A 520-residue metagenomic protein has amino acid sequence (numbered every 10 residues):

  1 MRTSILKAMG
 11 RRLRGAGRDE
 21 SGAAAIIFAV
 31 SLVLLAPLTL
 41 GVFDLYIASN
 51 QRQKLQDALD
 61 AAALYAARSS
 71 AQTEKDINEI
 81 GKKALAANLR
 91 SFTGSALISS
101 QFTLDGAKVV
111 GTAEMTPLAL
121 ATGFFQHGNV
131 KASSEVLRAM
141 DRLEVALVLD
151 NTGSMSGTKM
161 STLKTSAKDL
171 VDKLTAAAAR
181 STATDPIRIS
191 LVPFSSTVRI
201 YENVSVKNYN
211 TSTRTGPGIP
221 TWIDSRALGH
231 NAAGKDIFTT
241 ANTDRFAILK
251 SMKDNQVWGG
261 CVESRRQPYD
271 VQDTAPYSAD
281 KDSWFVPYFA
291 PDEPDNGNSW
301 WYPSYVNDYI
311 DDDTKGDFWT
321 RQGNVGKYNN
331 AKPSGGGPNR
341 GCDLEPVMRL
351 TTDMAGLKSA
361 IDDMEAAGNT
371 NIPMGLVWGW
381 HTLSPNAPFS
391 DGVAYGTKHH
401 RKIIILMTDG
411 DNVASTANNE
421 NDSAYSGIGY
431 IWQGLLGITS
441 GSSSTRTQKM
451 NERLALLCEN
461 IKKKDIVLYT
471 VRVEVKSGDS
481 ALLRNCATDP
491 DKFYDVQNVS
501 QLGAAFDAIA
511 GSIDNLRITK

Functional and structural regions predicted by a protein language model:
M1-S21: N-terminal leader/signal peptides at the extreme start of proteins
S4, Y46-Q53, A58-P117, K173-S205 (+4 more regions): Short amphipathic secondary-structure patches
S21-V33: N-terminal signal-anchor/signal peptide hydrophobic helix marking the start of the first transmembrane segment
L32-A48: C-terminal juxtamembrane segment of a hydrophobic transmembrane alpha-helix
A71-K75, L143, T152-N386, S390-K402 (+4 more regions): Divalent-cation-coordinating short motifs within acidic/hydroxyl- or histidine-rich contexts, strongest in von
L85-F92, V206, T211, L457-K520: Von Willebrand factor A/integrin I-like adhesion domains
A119-G157, S166-D172, T182, A505 (+1 more regions): Low-complexity, S/T/G/P-rich flexible repeat/linker segments used as non-globular hinges and stalks within
V148-N151, V192-S195, M407-G410, V471-V475 (+1 more regions): Active-site-proximal beta-strand/loop segments in catalytic clefts of secreted hydrolases
